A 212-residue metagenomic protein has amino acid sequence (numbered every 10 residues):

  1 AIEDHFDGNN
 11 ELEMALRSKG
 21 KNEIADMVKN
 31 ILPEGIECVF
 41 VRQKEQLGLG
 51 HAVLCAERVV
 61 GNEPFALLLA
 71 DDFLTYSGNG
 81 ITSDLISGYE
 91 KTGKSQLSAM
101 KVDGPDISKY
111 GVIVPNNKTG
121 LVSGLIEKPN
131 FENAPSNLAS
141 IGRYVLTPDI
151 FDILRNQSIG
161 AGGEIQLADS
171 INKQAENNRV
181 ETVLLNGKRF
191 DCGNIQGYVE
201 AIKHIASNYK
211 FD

Functional and structural regions predicted by a protein language model:
A1, F73-T75, R189-D191: Short, active-site-adjacent cap segments at secondary-structure transitions
A1-I2, P105: Short, charged/polar "capping" segments at the starts of alpha-helices and the immediately preceding loops
I2-N10: Glycine-rich loop at the start of a catalytic domain that most often binds anionic cofactors/ligands
D4, R58, K173-E176: Solvent-exposed polar/charged
E11-S18, A25-P115, P148, R155-Q157: Conserved beta-loop-beta/alpha segment of the NTase-like Rossmann-fold superfamily that binds/positions NTPs
G20-E23, N194: Short, solvent-exposed helix-helix connector turns and helix-capping sites enriched in acidic/polar residues
A66, T82, I86-E90, T119-D212: Catalytic-core segments of class I nucleotidyltransferases/pyrophosphorylases that form NMP-activated intermediates
